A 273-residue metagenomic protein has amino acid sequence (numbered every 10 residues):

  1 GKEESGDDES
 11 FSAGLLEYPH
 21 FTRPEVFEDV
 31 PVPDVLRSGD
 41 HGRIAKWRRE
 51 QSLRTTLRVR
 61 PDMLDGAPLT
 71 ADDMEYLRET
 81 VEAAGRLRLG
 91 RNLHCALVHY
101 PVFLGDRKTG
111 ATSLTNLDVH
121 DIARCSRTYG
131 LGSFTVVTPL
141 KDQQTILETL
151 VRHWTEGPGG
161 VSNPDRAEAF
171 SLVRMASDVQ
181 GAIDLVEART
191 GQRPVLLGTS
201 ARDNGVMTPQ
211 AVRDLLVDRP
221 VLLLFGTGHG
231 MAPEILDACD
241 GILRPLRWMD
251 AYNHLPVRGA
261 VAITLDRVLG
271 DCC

Functional and structural regions predicted by a protein language model:
G1, H229-C273: Structured adenosyl-cofactor binding patch, chiefly the S-adenosyl-L-methionine
G1-A84: Non-catalytic terminal and connector segments of soluble metabolic enzymes
F27, D40-R43, R202-G205, G228-M231 (+1 more regions): Short Gly/Pro-enriched loop/turn and capping motifs at secondary-structure junctions
E28, R86-G90, R189-T190, R213-V217 (+1 more regions): Solvent-exposed alpha-helices and their adjacent loops that cap or buttress functional pockets in soluble metabolic
G39, V98-Y100, V179, T199-R202 (+2 more regions): Fold-independent oxyanion-binding glycine-rich loops and adjacent beta-strand/coil segments at enzyme active sites
R88-S200, A262-C273: RNA substrate-binding interface of SAM-dependent RNA methyltransferases
L131, R193, R219, C239-D240: Short, well-ordered alpha-helix to beta-strand connector turns
L197-I235: Long, charge-patterned amphipathic alpha-helical coiled-coil/hairpin "stalk" segments used as oligomerization
